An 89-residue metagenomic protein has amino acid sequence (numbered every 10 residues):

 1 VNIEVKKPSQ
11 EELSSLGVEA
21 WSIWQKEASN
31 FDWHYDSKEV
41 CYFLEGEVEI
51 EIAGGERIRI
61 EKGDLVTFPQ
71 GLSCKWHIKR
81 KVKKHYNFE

Functional and structural regions predicted by a protein language model:
V1-L13: N-terminal non-globular leader segments, chiefly Sec-dependent signal peptides
N2-I3, L16, A20, K83-E89: Double-stranded beta-helix
S9, G17-D36, P69-Q70: Conserved short histidine dyad/triad with adjacent acidic residue
F31-Y35, I52, I58-R59, H77: Short histidine-centered beta-strand/loop micro-motifs that create catalytic or ligand/metal-coordination sites
W33, I50, K84-Y86: Short hydrophobic/aromatic-rich beta-strand segments that constitute the beta-sheet cores of beta-sandwich/beta-barrel
D36-I50: Short, conserved beta-strand element in jelly-roll/cupin
G54-Q70: Short acidic-glycine-tyrosine-enriched beta hairpin
Q70-E89: Ligand-binding loop in jelly-roll beta-barrel domains
